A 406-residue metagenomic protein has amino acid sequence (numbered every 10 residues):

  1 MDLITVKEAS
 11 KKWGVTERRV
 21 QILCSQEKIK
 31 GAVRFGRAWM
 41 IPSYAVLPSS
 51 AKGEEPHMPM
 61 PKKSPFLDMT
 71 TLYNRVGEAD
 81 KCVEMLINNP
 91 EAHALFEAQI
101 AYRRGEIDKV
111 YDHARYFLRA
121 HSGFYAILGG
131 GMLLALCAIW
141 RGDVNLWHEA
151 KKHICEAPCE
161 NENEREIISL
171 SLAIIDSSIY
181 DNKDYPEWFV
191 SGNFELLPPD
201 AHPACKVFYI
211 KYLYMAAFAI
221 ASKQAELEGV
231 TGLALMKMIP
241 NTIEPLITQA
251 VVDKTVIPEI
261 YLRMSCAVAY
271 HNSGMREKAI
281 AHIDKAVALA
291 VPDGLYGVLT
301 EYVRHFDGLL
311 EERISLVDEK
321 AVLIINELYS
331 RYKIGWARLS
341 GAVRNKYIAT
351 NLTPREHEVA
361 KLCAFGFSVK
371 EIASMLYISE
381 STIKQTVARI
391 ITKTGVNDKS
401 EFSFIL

Functional and structural regions predicted by a protein language model:
M1-R19: Polyanion-binding surface elements
G14-M40: Major-groove DNA-recognition helix of helix-turn-helix-type DNA-binding domains
A38-M40, D398-L406: Short, basic, alpha-helical segments at the C-terminal edge of helix-turn-helix-like DNA-binding modules
Y44-P59: A short, Lys/Arg-enriched interface patch at domain edges and termini
P59-T71, E91-E106, A126-D143, E164-D181 (+3 more regions): Tandem amphipathic alpha-helical repeat scaffolds
R75-V83, D108-L118, V144-A157, D181-L197 (+3 more regions): Alpha-helical repeat scaffolds
F218-P354, K370, S374, S381: Linker/hinge segments immediately adjacent to helix-turn-helix/homeobox DNA-binding domains
G366-E401: Recognition helix of helix-turn-helix DNA-binding domains
